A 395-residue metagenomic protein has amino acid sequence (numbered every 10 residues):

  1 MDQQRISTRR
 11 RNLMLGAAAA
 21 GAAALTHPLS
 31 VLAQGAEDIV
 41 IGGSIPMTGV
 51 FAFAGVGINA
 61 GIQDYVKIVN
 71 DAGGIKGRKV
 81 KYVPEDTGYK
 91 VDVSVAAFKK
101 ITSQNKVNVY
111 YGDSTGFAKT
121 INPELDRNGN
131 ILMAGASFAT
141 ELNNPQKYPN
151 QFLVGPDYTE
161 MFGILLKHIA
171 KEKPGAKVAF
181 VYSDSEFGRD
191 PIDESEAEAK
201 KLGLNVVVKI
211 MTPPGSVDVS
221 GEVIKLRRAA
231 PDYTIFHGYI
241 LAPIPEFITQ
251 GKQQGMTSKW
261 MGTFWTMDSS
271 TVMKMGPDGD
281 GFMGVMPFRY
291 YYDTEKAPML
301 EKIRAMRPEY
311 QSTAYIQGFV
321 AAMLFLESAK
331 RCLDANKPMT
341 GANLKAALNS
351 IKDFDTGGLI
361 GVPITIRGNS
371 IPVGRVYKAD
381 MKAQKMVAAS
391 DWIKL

Functional and structural regions predicted by a protein language model:
M1-T8, L15-H27: N-terminal secretory signal peptides
I6, H27-I45: C-terminal segment of N-terminal export signals and the immediately downstream linker at the start of the mature
V40, F53-A60, A72-L142, V154 (+3 more regions): Beta-alpha junction/loop-to-helix N-cap segments that form part of ligand/metal-binding clefts
G42-I62, E85-V91, S114, V181-R189 (+1 more regions): Extracytoplasmic "Venus flytrap"
S94, L153-A176, V217-S220, P243-I244 (+3 more regions): Hydrophobic alpha-helical segments within soluble ligand-binding/sensing domains
K106-K209, K259-M283: Extracytoplasmic ligand/sensor domains, especially the bilobed periplasmic-binding protein
I248-F319, A389-I393: Extracellular/periplasmic periplasmic-binding protein-like sensory domains
A305-Y315, L326-M386: Segments of small-molecule ligand-sensing domains
